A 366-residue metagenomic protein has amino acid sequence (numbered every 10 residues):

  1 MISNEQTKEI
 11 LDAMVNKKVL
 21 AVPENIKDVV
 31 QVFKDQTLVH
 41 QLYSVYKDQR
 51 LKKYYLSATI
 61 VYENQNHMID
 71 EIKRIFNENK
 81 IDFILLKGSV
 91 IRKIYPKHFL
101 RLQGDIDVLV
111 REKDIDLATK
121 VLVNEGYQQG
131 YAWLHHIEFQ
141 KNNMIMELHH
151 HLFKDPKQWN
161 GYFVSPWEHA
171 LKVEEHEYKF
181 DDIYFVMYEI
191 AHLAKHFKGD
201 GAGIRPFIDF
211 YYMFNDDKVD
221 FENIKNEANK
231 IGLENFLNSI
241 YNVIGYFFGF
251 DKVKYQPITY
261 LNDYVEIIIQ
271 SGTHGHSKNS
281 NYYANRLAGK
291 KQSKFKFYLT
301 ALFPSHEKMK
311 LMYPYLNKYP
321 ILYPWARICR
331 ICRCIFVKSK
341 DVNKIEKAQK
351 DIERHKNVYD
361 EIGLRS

Functional and structural regions predicted by a protein language model:
M1-G104, V110-S366: Conserved NTP-donor binding/palm subdomain of two-metal-ion nucleotidyltransferases/polymerases, i.e., the charged
